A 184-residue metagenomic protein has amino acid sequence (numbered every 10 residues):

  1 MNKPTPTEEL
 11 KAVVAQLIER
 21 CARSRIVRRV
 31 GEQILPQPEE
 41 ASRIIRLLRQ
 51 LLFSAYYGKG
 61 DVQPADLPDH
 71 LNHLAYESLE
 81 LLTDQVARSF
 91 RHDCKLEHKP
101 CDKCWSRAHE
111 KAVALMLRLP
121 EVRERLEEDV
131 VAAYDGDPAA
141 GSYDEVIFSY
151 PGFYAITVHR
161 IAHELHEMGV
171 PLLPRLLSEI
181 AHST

Functional and structural regions predicted by a protein language model:
M1-E179: Terminal amphipathic alpha-helical/low-complexity segments used for targeting or macromolecular assembly
